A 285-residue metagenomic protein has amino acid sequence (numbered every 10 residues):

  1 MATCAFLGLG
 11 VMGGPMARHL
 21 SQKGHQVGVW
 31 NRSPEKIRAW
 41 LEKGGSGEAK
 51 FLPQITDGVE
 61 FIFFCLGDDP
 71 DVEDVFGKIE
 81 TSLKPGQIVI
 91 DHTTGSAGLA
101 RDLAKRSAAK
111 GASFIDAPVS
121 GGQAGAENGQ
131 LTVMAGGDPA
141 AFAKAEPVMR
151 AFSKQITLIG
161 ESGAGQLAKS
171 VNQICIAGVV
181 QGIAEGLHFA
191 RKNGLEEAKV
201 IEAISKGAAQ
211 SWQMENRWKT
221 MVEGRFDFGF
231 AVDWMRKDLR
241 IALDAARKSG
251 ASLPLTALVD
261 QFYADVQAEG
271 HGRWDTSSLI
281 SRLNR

Functional and structural regions predicted by a protein language model:
M1-F64, T93, Q123: NAD(P)+-binding Rossmann beta1-loop-alpha1 motif at the extreme N-terminus of oxidoreductases
C4, T94-I174: Rossmann-fold dinucleotide-binding core
M16-L20, L103, V148, F189: Hydrophobic residues within alpha-helices that form the first helical element adjacent to the glycine-rich loop
V27, E48, S113-I115, I156 (+2 more regions): Hydrophobic beta-strand scaffold residues
L52-A112: Rossmann-fold NAD(P) dinucleotide-binding segment
G129-G136, T157, E161-N193, I204-N216 (+1 more regions): Active-site-proximal catalytic alpha-helix in oxidoreductases
S162, Q210-T276, R285: Interdomain hinge/lid region at the active-site interface of Rossmann-like NAD(P)-dependent oxidoreductases
